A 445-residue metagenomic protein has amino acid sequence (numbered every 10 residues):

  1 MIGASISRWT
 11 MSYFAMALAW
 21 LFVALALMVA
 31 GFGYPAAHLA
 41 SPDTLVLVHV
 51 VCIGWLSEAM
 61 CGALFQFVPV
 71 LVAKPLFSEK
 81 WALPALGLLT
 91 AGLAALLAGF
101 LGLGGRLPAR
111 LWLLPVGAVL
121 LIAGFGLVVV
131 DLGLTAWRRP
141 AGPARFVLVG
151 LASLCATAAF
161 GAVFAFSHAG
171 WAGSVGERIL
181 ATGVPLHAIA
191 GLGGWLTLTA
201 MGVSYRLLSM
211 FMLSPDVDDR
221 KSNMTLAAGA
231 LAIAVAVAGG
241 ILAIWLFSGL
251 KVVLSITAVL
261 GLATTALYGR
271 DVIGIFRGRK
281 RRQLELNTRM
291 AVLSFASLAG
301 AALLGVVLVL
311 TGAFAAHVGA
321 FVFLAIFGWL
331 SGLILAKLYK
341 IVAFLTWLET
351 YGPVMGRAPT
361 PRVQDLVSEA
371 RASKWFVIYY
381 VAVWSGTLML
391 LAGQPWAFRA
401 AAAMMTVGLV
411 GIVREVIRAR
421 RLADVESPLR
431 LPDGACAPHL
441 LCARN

Functional and structural regions predicted by a protein language model:
M1-N445: Hydrophobic alpha-helical transmembrane segments of multi-pass integral membrane proteins
